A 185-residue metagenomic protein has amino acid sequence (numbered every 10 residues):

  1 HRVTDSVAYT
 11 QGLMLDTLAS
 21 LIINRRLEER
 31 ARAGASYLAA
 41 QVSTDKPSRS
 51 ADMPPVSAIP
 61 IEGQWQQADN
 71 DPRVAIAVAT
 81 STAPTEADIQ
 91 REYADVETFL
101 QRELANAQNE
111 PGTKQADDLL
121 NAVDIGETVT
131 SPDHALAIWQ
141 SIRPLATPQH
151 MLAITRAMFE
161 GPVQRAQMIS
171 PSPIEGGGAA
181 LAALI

Functional and structural regions predicted by a protein language model:
H1-Y9, L27-L145, V163-S172: M16 family metallopeptidases and their MPP-like homologs
S6-L21: Extended catalytic-interface subdomain
T17, P72, M151: Divalent metal-coordination and catalytic microenvironments
S20-I23, R73: Short, hydrophobic/amphipathic alpha-helical packing segments that form internal helix faces or helix-helix interfaces
A146-H150, I154-I185: Segments forming glycine/polar-rich beta-alpha architectures that bind adenosine-containing cofactors
